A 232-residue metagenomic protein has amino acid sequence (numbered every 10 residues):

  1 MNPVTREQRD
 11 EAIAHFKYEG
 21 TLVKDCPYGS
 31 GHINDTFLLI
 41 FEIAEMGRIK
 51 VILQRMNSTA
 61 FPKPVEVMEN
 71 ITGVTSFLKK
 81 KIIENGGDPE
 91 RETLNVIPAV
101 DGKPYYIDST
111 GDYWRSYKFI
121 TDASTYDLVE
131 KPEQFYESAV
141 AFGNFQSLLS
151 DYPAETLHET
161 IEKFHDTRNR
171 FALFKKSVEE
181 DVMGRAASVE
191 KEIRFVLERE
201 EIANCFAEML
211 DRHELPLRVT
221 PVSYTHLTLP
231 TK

Functional and structural regions predicted by a protein language model:
M1-T21: Juxta-kinase regulatory segment immediately upstream of eukaryotic protein kinase catalytic domains
L22-L38: ATP-binding glycine-rich phosphate-binding loop
T36-L38, S116, V219: Conserved hydrophobic/aromatic beta-strand scaffold that supports enzyme active sites
L39-A44: Active-site beta-strand termini and strand-to-loop segments that position acidic
K50-M68, K80-A154: ATP-binding pocket architecture of kinase catalytic cores
R55, F61-V65, I120-S138, D151-V222: ATP-dependent phospho-/nucleotidyl transfer catalytic cores
N70-V74: The N-lobe alphaC helix and its flanking beta3-alphaC-beta4 segment of protein kinase-like domains, centered on
T225-T231: Conserved small/polar residues in nucleotide/adenosyl-binding loops
